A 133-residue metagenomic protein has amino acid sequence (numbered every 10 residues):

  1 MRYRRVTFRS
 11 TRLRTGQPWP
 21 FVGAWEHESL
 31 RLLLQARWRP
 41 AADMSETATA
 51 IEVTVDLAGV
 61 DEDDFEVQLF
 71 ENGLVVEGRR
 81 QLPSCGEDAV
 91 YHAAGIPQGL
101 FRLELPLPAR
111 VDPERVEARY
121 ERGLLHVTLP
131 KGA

Functional and structural regions predicted by a protein language model:
M1-T54, E77, L82-G86: N-terminal leader/pre-domain low-complexity segments
A36-W38, D61, G99, D112: Residues that act as N-cap/strand-start positions at coil-to-secondary-structure junctions
A42-D43, F65, H92, L103 (+1 more regions): Residue-level detector of beta-strand structural context in well-folded domains
I51-L57, H126-L129: Short, well-ordered beta-strand segments enriched in hydrophobic/aromatic residues
D61-A89: Core FKBP-type peptidyl-prolyl cis-trans isomerase
D61-E66, P106-A133: Beta-rich strand-turn-strand
R80-E104: An anionic, turn-rich surface loop/hairpin at beta-sheet edges that serves as a generic interaction/coordination patch
